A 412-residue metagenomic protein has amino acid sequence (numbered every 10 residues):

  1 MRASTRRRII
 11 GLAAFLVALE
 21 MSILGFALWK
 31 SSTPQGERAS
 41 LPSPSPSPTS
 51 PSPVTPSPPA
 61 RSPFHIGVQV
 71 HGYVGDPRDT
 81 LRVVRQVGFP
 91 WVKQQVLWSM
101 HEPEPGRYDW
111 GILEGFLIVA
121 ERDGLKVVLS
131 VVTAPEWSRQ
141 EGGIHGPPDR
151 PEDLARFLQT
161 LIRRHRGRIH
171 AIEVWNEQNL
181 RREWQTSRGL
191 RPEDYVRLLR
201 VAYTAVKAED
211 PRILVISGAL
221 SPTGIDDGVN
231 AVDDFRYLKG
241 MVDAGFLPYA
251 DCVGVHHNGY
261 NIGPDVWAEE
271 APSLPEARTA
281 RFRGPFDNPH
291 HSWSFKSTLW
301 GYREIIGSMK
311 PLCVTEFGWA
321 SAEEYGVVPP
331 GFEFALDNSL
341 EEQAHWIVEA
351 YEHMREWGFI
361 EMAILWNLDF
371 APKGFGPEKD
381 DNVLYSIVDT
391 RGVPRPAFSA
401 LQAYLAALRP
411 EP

Functional and structural regions predicted by a protein language model:
R2-V17: N-terminal Sec-pathway targeting helices
A18-W29: Hydrophobic alpha-helical membrane-insertion segments, chiefly the h-region of N-terminal signal peptides
E20, R164, E173, Q178 (+3 more regions): Aromatic-rich peripheral "rim/lid" segments of glycoside hydrolase catalytic domains that contact and position glycan
G36-E37, P42, P53-W91, Q95-L97: Boundary/entry segment of secreted carbohydrate-active catalytic domains
F64-V70, V92-Q94, V127-V131, H170-V174 (+4 more regions): Hydrophobic faces of well-ordered beta-strands that scaffold small-molecule active sites in alpha/beta enzyme cores
G72-Q86, P151-L161, A231-D243, A344-E352: Short, acidic/polar
V84-I225, Y260, W319-A322, F370-G374: Substrate-binding cleft and catalytic face of glycoside hydrolase catalytic domains, especially the flexible beta-alpha
R191-D337: Noncatalytic carbohydrate-binding groove/subsite architecture in carbohydrate-active enzymes
